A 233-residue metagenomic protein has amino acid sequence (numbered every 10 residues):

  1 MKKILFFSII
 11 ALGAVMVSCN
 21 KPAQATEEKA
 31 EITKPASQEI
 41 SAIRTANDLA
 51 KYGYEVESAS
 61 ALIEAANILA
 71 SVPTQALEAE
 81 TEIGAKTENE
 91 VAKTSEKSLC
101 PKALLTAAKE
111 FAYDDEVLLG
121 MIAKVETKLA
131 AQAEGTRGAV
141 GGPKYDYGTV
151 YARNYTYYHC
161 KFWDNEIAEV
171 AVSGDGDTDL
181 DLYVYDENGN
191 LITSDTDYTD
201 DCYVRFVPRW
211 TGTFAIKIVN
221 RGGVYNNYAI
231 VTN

Functional and structural regions predicted by a protein language model:
M1-I4: Positively charged n-region of N-terminal signal peptides that target proteins for export
F6-L12: Sec-dependent N-terminal signal peptides
V15-S18: C-terminal motif of bacterial Sec signal peptides marking the signal peptidase cleavage site
N20-P22: Bacterial signal peptide processing site
E28-T106: Alpha-helical, heptad-rich or low-complexity scaffold/stalk segments that mediate oligomerization or tethering
L69-V72, A76, A85-H159, W163: Non-catalytic extracellular/lumenal accessory regions of secreted precursors
K124, A131, V184, I230-V231: Localized chelating/binding microdomains that coordinate divalent metal ions or stabilize phosphate-bearing
G141-Y225, T232-N233: Acidic, Ser/Thr/Pro-rich low-complexity intrinsically disordered segments
